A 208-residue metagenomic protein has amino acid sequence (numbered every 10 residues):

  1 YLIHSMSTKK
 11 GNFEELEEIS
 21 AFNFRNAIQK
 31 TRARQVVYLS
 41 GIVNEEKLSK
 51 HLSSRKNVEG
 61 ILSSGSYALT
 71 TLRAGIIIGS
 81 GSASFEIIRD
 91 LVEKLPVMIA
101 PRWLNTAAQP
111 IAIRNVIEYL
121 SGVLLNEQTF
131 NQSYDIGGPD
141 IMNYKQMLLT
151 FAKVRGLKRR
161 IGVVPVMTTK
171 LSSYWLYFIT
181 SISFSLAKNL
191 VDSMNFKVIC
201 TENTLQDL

Functional and structural regions predicted by a protein language model:
Y1-T31, G41-K47: NAD(P)H-binding glycine-rich loop region in Rossmannoid oxidoreductase-like domains and their noncatalytic homologs
I3, V37-G41, R73-G75, G137: Active-site beta-alpha turn of Rossmann-fold NAD(P)-dependent dehydrogenases/reductases
E18-F24, S54-G65: Conserved catalytic Lys-bearing alpha helix of Rossmann-like short-chain dehydrogenase/reductases
S20, A83-S84, W103-L125, Q132-D135: Substrate-positioning beta->alpha
K30-Q35, S66-Y67: A short helix->loop->beta-strand "cap" motif at the edges of active sites that frequently abuts
S40, G60-G81, I87-K94, I99-R102: Conserved beta-loop-beta element that borders a ligand/cofactor-binding pocket
I42-S53, I76-S82: Conserved catalytic-site region of short-chain dehydrogenase/reductase
Y119-A187, K197-L208: Mid/C-terminal beta-alpha module of Rossmann-like enzyme folds, strongest in SDR-family dehydrogenases/epimerases
